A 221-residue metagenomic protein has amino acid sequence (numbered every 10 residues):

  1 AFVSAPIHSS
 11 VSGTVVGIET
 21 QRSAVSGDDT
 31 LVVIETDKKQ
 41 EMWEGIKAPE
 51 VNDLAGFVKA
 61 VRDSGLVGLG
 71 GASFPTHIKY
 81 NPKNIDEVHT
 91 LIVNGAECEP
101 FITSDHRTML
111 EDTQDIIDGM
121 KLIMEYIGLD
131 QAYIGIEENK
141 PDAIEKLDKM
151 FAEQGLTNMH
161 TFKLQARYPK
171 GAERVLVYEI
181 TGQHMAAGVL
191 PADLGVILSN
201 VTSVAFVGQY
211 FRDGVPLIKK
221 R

Functional and structural regions predicted by a protein language model:
A1-F2, H8-G17: Generic structural motif
G17, R22-L69, F74, I85 (+2 more regions): Acidic low-complexity segments
G27, E44-K47, A72-S73, K79-P82 (+3 more regions): Short acidic, glycine/serine/threonine-rich loops at helix termini
E35, I92-N94, G135, F162: Short beta-strand segments
G68, L91-D105, L217: Gly-rich Lys/Arg/Thr-decorated short loops/hinges at beta-loop-alpha junctions or inter-strand turns that position
N81, I85, N94-E97, V204-D213: Mobile "lid/hinge" segments at catalytic clefts and subdomain interfaces of large enzymes
L110-Y126: Histidine-anchored nucleotide/phosphate-binding helix
D130-R221: Hydrophobic alpha-helical positions that pack around
